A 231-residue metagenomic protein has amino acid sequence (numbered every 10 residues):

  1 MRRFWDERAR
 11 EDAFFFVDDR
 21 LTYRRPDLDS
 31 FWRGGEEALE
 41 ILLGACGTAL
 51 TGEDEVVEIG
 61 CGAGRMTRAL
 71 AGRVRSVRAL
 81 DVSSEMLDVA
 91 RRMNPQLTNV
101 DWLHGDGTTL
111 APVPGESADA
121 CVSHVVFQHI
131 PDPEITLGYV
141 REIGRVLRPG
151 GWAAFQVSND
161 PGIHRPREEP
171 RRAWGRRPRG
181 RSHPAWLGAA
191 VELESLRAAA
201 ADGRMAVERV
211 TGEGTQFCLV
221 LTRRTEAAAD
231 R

Functional and structural regions predicted by a protein language model:
M1-R25: N-terminal, positively charged/glycine-rich alpha-helical extensions of SAM-dependent methyltransferases
W32-G52: Conserved alpha-helix/loop element of class I SAM-dependent methyltransferases that forms part of the SAM/SAH-binding
V57, A63-T109: Class I SAM-dependent methyltransferase SAM/SAH-binding core
P112-C121: A short acidic, Gly/Pro-enriched loop at the edge of an enzyme's catalytic core that lines a small-molecule cofactor
A120-E134: A short SAM/SAH-binding and catalytic strip from SAM-dependent methyltransferases
L137-P149: A short glycine-rich, Lys/Arg-flanked "PGG" loop and its adjoining helix->strand segment in the class I
G150-V157: Conserved beta-strand signature within the Rossmann-like core of class I S-adenosyl-L-methionine
S158-D202, R209-V210: C-terminal alpha-helical "lid/dimerization" subdomain adjacent to the S-adenosyl-L-methionine
